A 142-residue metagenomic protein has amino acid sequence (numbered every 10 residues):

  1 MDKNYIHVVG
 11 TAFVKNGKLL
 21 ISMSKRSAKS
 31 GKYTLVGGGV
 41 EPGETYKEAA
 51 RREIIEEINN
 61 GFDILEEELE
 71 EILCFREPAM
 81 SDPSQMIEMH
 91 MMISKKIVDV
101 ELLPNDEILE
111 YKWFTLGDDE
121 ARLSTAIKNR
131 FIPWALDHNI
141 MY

Functional and structural regions predicted by a protein language model:
M1-L20, H90: Conserved N-terminal beta-strand and adjoining loop/helix that marks the start of the Nudix/MutT-like hydrolase domain
K3, L73-E101, G117, W134: Active-site-adjacent beta-strand/loop module that shapes the phosphate/pyrophosphate-binding cleft
I6, V14, S30, L35 (+2 more regions): Short connector loops at helix/strand junctions that flank enzyme active sites, especially segments positioning acidic
K15-E56: Conserved Nudix-box catalytic region and its N-terminal flanking loop in Nudix hydrolases and closely related
G61-L73: A short coil-to-beta-strand element that immediately follows conserved catalytic motifs
I93, L102-A135: NUDIX/MutT-family hydrolases
